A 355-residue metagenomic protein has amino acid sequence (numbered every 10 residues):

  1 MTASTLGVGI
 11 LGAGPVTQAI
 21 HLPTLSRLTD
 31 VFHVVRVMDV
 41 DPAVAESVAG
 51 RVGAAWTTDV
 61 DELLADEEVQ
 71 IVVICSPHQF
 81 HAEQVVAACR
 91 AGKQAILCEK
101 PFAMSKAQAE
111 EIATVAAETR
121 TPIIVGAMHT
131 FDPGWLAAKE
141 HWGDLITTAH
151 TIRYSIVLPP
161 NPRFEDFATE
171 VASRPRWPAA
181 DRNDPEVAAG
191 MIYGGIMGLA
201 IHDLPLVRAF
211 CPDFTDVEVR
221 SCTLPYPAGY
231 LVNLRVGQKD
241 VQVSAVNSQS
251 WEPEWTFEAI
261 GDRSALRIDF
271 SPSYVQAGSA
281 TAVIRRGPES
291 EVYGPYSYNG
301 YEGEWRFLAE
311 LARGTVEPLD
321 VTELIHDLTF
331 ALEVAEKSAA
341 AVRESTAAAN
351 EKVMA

Functional and structural regions predicted by a protein language model:
M1-V52: N-terminal Rossmann-like dinucleotide-binding module
T2-T5, I71-V73, F307-A355: C-terminal helix-rich "cap/oligomerization" subdomain common to oxidoreductases
V52-V115: Beta-loop-alpha module in the N-terminal Rossmann-like domain of NAD(P)-dependent dehydrogenases, especially those
T58, L97-C98, I123-V125, I268: Hydrophobic residues in well-ordered beta-strands that form the structural core
A103-A172: A contiguous active-site-proximal alpha/beta segment in oxidoreductase catalytic domains
G126-P133, F164-F214: Mid-domain beta-loop-alpha active-site segment that forms a flexible, acidic cofactor/metal-binding surface
D144-P185, D216-L224, Q242-A245: NAD(P)-dependent dehydrogenases' Rossmann-like dinucleotide-binding region
M191-I192, G198-Y274, P295, E302-T315 (+2 more regions): Contiguous beta-strand/loop segments that form the cofactor/metal-binding neighborhood of enzyme cores
